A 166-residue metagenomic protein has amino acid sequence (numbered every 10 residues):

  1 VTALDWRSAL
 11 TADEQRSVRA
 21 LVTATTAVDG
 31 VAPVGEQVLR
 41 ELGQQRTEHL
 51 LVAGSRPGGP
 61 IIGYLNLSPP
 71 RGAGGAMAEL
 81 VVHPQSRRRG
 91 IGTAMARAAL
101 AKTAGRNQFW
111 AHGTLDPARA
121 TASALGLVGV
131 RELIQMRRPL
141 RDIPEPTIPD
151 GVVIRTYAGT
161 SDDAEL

Functional and structural regions predicted by a protein language model:
V1-V38, I148-L166: Short amphipathic alpha-helix that is part of the acyltransferase structural core
T2, G43, L51, I61 (+4 more regions): ATP/Mg2+-dependent ligation/transfer catalytic cores
W6-A9, L21, A27, V38 (+5 more regions): Anionic, Ser/Thr-rich low-complexity intrinsically disordered regions
S8, V52, L67-P69, R138: Conserved hydrophobic "DFG−1" position in protein kinase catalytic cores
V22-N66: Active-site rim helix/loop that mediates acceptor-substrate recognition in acyltransferases
T23, V81-V82: Secondary-structure transition/turn motif
P69-M77, H83-V153, A158: Acyl-donor-binding surface of acyltransferase catalytic domains
